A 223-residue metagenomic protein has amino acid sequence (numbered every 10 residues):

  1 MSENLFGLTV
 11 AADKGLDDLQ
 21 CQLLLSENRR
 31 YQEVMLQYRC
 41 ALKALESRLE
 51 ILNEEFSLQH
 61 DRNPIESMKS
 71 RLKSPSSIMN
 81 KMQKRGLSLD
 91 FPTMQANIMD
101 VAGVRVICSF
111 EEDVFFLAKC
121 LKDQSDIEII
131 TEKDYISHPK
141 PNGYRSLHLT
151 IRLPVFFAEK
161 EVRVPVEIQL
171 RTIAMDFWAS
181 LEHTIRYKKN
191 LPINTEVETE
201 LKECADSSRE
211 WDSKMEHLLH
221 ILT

Functional and structural regions predicted by a protein language model:
S2-L42, E46-E55, V166-T223: An acidic, glycine-/histidine-flanked metal-binding catalytic module
V34, Y38, L42, P75 (+2 more regions): Generic alpha-helical secondary structure
A41, I98-D100, G143: Solvent-exposed loop and beta-edge segments used for protein-protein assembly and interaction
L42, E46, E50, M79 (+1 more regions): Generic solvent-exposed, charged/amphipathic alpha-helical segments that serve as macromolecular interface scaffolds
E50, Q83-L87, K122, D126: Generic short alpha-helical segment signal, independent of protein family or function, capturing local helix propensity
E55, H60-V101: A glycine-rich, hydrophobic loop/mini-helix early in the fold
Q95, C108-M215: Long beta-strand-rich cores associated with HINT superfamily self-processing modules
A102-I107: Terminal, regulation- and interaction-focused segments at domain boundaries
